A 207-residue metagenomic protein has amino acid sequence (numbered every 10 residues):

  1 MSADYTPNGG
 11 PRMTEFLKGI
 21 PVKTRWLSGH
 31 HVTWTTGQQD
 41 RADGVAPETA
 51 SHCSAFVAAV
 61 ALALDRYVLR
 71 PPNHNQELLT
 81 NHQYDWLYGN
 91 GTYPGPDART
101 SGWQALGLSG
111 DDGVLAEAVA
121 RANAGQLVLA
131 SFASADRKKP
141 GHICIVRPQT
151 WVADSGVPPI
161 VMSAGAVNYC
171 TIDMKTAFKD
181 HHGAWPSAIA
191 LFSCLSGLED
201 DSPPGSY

Functional and structural regions predicted by a protein language model:
M1-N81: N-terminal capping segments
A3, P11, E15-G19, Q104 (+2 more regions): Polar/charged alpha-helical tracts
P7-N8, T35, A42, G89 (+8 more regions): Intrinsically disordered, low-complexity segments enriched in small/polar residues
N73-N168: ...with weaker cross-activation on analogous glycine-rich loops/strands in unrelated enzymes
V157-Y207: Low-complexity, Gly/Ser/Thr/Pro-rich intrinsically disordered linker/tail segments
